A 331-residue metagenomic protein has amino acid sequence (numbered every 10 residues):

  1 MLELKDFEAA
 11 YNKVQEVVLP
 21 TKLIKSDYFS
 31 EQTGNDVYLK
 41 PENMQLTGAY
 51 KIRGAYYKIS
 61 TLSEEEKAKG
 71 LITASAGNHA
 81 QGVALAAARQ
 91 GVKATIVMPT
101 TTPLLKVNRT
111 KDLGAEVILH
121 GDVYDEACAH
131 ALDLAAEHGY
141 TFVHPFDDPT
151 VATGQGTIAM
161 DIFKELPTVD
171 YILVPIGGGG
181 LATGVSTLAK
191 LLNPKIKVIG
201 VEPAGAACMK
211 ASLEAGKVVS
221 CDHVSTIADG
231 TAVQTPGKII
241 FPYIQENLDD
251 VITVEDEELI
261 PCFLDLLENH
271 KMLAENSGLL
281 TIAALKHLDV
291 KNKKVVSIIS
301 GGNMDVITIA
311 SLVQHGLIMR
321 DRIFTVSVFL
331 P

Functional and structural regions predicted by a protein language model:
M1-P331: PLP-dependent amino-acid enzyme catalytic core
